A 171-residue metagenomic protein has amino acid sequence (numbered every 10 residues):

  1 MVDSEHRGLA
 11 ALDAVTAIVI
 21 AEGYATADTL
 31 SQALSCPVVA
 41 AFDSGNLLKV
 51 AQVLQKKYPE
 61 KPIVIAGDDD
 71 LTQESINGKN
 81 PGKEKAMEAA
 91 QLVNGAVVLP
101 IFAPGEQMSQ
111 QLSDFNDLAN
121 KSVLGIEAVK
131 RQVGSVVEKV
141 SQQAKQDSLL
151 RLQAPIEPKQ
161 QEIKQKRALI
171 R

Functional and structural regions predicted by a protein language model:
M1-V15: Glycine-/acidic-rich phosphate or pyrophosphate-binding loops and their flanking alpha/beta elements
V15-T16, T29-R171: TOPRIM fold recognition
I20: Single, function-defining residue in the core of a domain
